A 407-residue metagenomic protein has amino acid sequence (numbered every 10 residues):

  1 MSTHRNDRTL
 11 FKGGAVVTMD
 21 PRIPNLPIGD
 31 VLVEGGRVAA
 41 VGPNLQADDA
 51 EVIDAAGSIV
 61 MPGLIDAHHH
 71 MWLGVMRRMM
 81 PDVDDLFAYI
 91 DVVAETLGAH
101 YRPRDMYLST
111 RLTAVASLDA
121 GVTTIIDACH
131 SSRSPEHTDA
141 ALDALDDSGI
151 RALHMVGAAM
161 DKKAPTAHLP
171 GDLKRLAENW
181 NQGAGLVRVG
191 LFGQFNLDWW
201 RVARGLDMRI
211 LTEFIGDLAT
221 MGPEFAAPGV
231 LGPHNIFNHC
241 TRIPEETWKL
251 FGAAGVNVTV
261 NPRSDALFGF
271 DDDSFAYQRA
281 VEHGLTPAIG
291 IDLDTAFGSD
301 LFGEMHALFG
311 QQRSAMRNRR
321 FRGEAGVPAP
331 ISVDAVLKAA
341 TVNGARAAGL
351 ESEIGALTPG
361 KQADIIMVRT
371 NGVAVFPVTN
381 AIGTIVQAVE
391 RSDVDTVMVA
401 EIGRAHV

Functional and structural regions predicted by a protein language model:
M1-A47, I59-V60: N-terminal metal-binding scaffold of metallo-dependent hydrolase/deaminase domains
S2-K12, Q46-A88, R111, L118-D119: Replace "His-x-His-based motif
V75-M106, K162-K163, L218-H234, A254-V258 (+1 more regions): Active-site gating loops and adjacent loop-to-helix segments of metal-dependent hydrolytic enzymes
R77-C129, R133-I150, D172-G183: Alpha-helical scaffold segments that flank or form the walls of functional sites
S131, E136-K249: Metal-coordinating catalytic core of metallo-dependent amide/deamination hydrolases
Y277-G372, Q387-E390, I402: His/Asp/Glu-enriched, well-ordered alpha-helical/loop segment that forms or immediately abuts the divalent-metal
V375-V389: Short, surface-exposed loop/helix-turn segments at secondary-structure junctions that function as lids/hinges flanking
A405-V407: Conserved small/polar residues in nucleotide/adenosyl-binding loops
